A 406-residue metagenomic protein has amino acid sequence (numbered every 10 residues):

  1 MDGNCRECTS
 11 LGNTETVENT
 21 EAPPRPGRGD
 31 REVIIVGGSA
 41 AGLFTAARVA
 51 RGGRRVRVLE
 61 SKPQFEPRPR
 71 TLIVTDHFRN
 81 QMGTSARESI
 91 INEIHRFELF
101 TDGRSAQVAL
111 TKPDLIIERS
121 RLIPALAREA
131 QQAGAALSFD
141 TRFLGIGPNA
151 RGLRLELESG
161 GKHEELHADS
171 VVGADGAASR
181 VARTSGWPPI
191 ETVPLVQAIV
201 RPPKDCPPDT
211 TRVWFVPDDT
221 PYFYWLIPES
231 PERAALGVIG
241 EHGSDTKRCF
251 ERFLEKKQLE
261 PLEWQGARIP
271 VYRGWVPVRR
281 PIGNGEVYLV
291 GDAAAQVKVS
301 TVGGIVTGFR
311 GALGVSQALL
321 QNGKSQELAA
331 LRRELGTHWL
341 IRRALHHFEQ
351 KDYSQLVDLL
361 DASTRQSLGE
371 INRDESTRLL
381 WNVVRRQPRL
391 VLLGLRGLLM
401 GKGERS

Functional and structural regions predicted by a protein language model:
D2-N4, N13, N19: Intrinsic-disorder-associated, low-complexity terminal segments enriched in Asp/Asn/His/Tyr and depleted of Lys/Arg
P24-A41: Beta1/beta-strand and adjacent pyrophosphate-binding region of the FAD-binding site in flavoprotein oxidoreductases
I34-G38, A47-P69: Glycine-rich FAD pyrophosphate-binding loop
G52, E129-E263, A295: Predominantly flavin-linked oxidoreductase catalytic cores and closely associated redox partners
E66, Q81-F97, P188-T192, Q326 (+1 more regions): A short alpha-helix-loop-beta-strand transition element characteristic of N-terminal alpha/beta dinucleotide-binding
T75-A127: A conserved beta-strand/loop capping segment in the N-terminal third of enzymes that catalyze redox or closely related
G145, H242-A318, S325-E327: FAD/FMN-dependent oxidoreductases across multiple families
Q317-S406: C-terminal helical "tail/cap" subdomain of flavin- and related membrane-associated enzymes
